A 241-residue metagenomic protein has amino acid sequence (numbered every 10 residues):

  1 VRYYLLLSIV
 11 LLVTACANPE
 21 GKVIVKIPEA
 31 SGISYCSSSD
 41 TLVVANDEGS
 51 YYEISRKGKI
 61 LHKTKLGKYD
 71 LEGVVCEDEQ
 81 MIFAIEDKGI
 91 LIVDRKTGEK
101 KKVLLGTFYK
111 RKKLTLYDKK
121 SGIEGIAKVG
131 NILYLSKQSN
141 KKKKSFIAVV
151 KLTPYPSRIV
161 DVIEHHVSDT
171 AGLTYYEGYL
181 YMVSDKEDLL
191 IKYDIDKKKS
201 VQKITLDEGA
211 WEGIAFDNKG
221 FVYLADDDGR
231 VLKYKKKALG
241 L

Functional and structural regions predicted by a protein language model:
V1-G21: Bacterial Sec-dependent signal peptides at the C-terminal "C-region" and cleavage site
A17-L241: Sequence/structural signature of beta-propeller domains
